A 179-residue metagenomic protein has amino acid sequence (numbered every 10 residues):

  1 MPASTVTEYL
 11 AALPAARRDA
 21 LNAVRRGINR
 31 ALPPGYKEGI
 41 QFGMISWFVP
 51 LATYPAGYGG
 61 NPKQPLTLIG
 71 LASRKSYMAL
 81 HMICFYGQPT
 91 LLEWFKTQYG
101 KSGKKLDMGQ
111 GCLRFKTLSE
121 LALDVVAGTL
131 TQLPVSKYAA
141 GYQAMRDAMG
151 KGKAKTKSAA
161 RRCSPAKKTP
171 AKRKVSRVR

Functional and structural regions predicted by a protein language model:
M1-R179: Charge-dense, helix-prone N-terminal extensions
